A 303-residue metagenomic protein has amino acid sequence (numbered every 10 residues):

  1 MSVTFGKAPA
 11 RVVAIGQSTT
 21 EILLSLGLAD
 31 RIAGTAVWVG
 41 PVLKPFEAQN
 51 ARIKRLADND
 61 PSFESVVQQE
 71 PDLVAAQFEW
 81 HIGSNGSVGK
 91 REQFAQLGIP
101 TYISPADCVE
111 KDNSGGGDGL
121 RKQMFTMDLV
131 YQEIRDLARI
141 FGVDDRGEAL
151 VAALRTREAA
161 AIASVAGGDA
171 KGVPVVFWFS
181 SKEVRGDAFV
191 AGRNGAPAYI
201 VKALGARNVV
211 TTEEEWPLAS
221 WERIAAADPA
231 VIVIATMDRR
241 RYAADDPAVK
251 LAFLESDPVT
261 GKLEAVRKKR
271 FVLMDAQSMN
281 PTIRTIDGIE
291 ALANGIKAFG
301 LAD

Functional and structural regions predicted by a protein language model:
M1-E21, Q123, D136-W178, G295-D303: Bacterial Sec-exported substrate-binding components of ABC uptake systems
R11-S84, R240: A short, structured surface patch at a secondary-structure boundary
S18-E21, W38-P41, L73-V74, E79-S84 (+6 more regions): Solvent-exposed loop/turn segments at secondary-structure junctions within structured extracellular/periplasmic domains
G40-V42, R52, A188-W216: Alpha-helical, coiled-coil/dimerization segments enriched in small aliphatic residues
K54-E64, D107, E213-S220: Short helix-initiation/N-cap motifs at beta->coil->alpha
F63-E70, V88-G89, A219-D228: Short helices/loops that flank or line small-molecule/ion binding pockets
K90-R139: Flexible loop/hinge segments that line or gate small-molecule binding clefts
M124-E133, I234-D303: Structured C-terminal subdomain patch of bacterial secreted/periplasmic proteins
